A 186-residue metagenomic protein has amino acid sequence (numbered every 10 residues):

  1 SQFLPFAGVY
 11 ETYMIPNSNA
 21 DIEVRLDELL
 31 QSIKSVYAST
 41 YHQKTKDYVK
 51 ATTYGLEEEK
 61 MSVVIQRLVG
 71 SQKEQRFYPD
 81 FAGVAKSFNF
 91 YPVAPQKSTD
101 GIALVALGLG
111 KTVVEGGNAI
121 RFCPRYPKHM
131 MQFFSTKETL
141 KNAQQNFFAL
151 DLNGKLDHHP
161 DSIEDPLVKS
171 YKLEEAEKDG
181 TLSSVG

Functional and structural regions predicted by a protein language model:
S1-G186: Conserved mixed alpha/beta core segments that line enzyme active sites in large multi-domain catalysts
